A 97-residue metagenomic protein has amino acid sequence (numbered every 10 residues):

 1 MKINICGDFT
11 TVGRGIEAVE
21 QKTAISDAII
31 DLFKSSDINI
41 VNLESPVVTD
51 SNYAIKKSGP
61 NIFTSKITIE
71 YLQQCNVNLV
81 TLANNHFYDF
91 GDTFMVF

Functional and structural regions predicted by a protein language model:
M1-F97: Acidic, metal/ion-coordinating pockets
